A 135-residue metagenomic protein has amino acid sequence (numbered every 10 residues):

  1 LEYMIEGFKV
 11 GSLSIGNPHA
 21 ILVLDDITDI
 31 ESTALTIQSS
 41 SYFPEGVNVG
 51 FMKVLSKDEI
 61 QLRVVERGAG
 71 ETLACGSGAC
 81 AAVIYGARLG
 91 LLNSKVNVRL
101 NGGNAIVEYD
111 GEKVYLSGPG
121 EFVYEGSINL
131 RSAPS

Functional and structural regions predicted by a protein language model:
L1-T72, I84-S135: Active-site proximal loop and beta-alpha junction motif in alpha/beta enzyme cores
C75: Short cysteine clusters
G78-V83: Short glycine/serine/threonine-rich phosphate/pyrophosphate-binding segments that cradle anionic phosphate groups
